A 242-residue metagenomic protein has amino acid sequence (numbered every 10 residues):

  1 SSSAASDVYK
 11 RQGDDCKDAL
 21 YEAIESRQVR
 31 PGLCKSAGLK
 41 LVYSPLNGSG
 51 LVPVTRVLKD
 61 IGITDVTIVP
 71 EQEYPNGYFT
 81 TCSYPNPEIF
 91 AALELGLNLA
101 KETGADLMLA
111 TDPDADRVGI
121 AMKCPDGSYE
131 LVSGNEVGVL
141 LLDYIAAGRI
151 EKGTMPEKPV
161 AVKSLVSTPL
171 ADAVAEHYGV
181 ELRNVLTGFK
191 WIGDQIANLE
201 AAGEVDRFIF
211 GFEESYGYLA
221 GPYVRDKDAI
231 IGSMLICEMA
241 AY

Functional and structural regions predicted by a protein language model:
S2-Y9: Short, small-residue-biased leader/transition segments that mark boundaries at the very start of proteins
A4, I61-G62, P125, Y178: Short, structured coil segments at secondary-structure junctions
S6, G134-E157: Ser/Thr/Gly-rich flexible loops in soluble cytosolic domains mediating phosphotransfer, phosphorylation
D15-T64, P70-Q72: Active-site pocket-lining segments that scaffold enzyme catalytic pockets across diverse folds
P45-L51, A115-R117, V166-P169: Gly/Ser/Thr-rich loops at beta-strand to alpha-helix junctions that form or flank small-molecule/cofactor-binding
V54, D116-N135, A171: Short Gly/Thr/Asp-enriched flexible loops that form oxyanion-binding sites at enzyme active sites
K59-G119: N-terminal small/polar loop signature for handling phosphorylated ligands or for N-terminal nucleophile
K101, A105-L107, T111, S128-E130 (+1 more regions): Phosphate-binding and adjacent anionic-ligand microenvironments
